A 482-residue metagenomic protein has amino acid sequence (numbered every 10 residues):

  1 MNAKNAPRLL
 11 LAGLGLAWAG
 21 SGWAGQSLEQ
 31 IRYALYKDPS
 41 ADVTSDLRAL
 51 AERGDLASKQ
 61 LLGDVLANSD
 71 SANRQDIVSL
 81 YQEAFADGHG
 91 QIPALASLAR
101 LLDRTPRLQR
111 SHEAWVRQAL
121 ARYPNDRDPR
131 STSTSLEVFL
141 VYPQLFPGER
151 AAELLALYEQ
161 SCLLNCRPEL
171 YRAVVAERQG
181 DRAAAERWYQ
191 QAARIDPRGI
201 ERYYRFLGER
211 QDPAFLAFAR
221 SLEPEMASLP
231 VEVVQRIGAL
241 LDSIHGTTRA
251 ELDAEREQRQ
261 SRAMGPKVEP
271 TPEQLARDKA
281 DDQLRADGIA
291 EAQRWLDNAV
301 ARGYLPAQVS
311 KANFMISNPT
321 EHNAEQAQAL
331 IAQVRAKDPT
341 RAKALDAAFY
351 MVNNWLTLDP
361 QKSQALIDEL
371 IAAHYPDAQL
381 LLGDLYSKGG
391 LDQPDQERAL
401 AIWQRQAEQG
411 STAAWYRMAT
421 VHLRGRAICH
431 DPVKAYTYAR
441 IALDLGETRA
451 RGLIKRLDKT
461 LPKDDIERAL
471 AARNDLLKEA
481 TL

Functional and structural regions predicted by a protein language model:
N2-L10: Bacterial N-terminal signal peptides that target proteins for export
L14-S71, S133, L164, G246-D278 (+1 more regions): N-terminal leader/linker segments that initiate helical-solenoid repeat arrays
Q30, A34, D64-N68, L95-R104 (+10 more regions): Hydrophobic face of amphipathic alpha-helices that form TPR/SEL1-like repeat modules and related alpha-solenoid
K37, S69-S71, T105-P106, L145 (+7 more regions): Structural motif corresponding to the intra-repeat A-B loop/turn of tetratricopeptide repeats
D42-R48, R74-F85, Q109-P124, G148-C162 (+9 more regions): Alpha-helical repeat scaffolds
G54-D55, S69, D87-Q91, N125-R130 (+17 more regions): Short helix-capping/linker turns of helical repeat alpha-solenoids
L140, A348-N354, D368, Y375-A413 (+1 more regions): Alpha-helical adaptor scaffolds
R259, M264, E269, R449-L482: Terminal, low-structured helical/coil segments at or just beyond the last alpha-helical repeat
